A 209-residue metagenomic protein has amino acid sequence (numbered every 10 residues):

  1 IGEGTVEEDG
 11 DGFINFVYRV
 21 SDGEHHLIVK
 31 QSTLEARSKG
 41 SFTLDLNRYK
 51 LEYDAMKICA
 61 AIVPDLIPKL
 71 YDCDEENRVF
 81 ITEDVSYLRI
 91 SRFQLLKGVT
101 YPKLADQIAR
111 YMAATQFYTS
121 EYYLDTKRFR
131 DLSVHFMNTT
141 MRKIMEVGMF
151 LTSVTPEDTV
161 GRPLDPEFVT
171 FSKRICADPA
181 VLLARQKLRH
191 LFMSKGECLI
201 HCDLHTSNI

Functional and structural regions predicted by a protein language model:
I1-V6: Juxta-kinase regulatory segment immediately upstream of eukaryotic protein kinase catalytic domains
E7-S21, L27-V29, L183-I209: Active-site acidic catalytic loop and adjacent metal/ATP-binding pocket of ATP-dependent phosphoryl transfer enzymes
D9, R19-F129: ATP-binding pocket architecture of kinase catalytic cores
S41, I90-Q107, E121-H201: ATP-dependent phospho-/nucleotidyl transfer catalytic cores
